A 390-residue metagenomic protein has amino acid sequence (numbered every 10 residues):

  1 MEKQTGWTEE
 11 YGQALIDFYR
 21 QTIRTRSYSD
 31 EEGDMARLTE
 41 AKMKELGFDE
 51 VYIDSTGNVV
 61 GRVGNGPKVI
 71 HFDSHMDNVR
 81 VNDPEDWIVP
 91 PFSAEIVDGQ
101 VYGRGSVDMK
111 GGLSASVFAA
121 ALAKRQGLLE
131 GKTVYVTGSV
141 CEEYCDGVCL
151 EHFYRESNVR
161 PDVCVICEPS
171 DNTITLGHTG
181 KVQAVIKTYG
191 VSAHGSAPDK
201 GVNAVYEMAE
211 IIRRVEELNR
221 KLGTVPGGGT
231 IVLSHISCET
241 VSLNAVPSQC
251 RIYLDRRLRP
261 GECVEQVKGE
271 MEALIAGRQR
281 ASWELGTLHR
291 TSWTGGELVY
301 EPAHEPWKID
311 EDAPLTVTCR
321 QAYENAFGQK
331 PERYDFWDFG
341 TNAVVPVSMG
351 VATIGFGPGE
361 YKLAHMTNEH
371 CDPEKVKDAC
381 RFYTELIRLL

Functional and structural regions predicted by a protein language model:
M1-K3, E10, V185-L390: Metal-dependent amide/peptide-bond hydrolase catalytic core, centered on the "pita-bread" metallohydrolase fold
M1-Y102, R125-L129, E360: Acidic/His- and Gly-rich active-site-bordering loop/insert found across diverse amide/peptide-bond hydrolases
T22, R26, E168, M208 (+1 more regions): Residue-level signal for inorganic ion chemistry
T39, L113-A123, L150-F153, M208-I211 (+2 more regions): Buried hydrophobic packing segments
I70-F72, T137, V165, Q279 (+2 more regions): Hydrophobic/aromatic beta-strand patches that form the interior of the parallel beta-sheet core in alpha/beta enzyme
V81-V97, P161, L176-K187, Q321-A322: Acidic-glycine-rich active-site phosphate/pyrophosphate-binding loop
G99-A115, H194: Glycine/serine-rich anion-binding loops at beta->alpha junctions that coordinate negatively charged ligand groups
M109-Q183: Acidic/histidine-rich catalytic neighborhood of metal-dependent amide-processing enzymes
